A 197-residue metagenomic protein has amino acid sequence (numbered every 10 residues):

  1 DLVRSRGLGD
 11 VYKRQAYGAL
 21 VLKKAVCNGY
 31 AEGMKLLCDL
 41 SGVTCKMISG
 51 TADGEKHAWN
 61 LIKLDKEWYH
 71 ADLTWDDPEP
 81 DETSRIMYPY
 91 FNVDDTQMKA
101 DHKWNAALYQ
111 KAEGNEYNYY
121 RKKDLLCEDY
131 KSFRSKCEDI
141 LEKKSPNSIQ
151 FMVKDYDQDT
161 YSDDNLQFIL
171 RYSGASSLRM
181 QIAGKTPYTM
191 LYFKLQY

Functional and structural regions predicted by a protein language model:
D1-Y12: Single conserved hydrophobic/aromatic residue that forms the stacking wall/gate of nucleotide- or nucleobase-binding
V3, V21-L22, N92: Generic, ordered loop/turn and secondary-structure boundary motif
S5, D72, A183-T186: Acidic/polar residues at beta-strand termini and the immediately following turn/coil
D10-L20: Short, surface-exposed glycine/acidic/tryptophan-bearing loops
Y12, N60-I62, Y192-L195: Short beta-strand element of the conserved SAM-dependent methyltransferase core
A19-Y30: Extracytoplasmic/periplasmic, Sec-exported soluble proteins
N28-T96: Hydrophobic/aromatic-rich core segments of domains that either
R85-T186, Y192-K194: Low-complexity, Gly/Ser/Thr/Pro-rich intrinsically disordered linker/tail segments
